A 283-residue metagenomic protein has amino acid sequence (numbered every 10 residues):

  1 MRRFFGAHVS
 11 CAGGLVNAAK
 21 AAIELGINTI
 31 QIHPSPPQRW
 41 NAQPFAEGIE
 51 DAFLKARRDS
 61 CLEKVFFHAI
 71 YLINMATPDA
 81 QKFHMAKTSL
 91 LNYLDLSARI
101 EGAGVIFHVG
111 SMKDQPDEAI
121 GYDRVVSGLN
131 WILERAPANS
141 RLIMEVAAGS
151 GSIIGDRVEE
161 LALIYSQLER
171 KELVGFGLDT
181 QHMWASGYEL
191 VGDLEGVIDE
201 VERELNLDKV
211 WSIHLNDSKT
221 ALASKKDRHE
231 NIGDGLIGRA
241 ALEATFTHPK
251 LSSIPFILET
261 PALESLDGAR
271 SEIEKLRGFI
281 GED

Functional and structural regions predicted by a protein language model:
M1-A69, I73, T77-L94, E282-D283: N-terminal pre-domain/capping segments
H8-A12, H33-P37, A69-L72, G110-M112 (+4 more regions): Active-site beta-loop-alpha junctions enriched in small/polar residues
K20-G26, A46-F66, L91-E101, N130-A138 (+3 more regions): Acidic (Asp/Glu)-rich catalytic clusters
A22, H68, A86, S97 (+5 more regions): Conserved, mostly hydrophobic/aromatic
N28-H33, V65-F67, V174-T180, L207-K219: Non-cysteine beta-strand/loop elements that form the S-adenosyl-L-methionine
M75-G175: Active-site acidic/histidine proton-transfer and metal-coordination neighborhood in alpha/beta enzyme cores
P116-A119, I154-A162, W184-S253, D267: Gly/Pro-rich active-site loop or hairpin
S265-D283: C-terminal helical cap(s) of enzyme catalytic domains, especially alpha/beta-barrels
